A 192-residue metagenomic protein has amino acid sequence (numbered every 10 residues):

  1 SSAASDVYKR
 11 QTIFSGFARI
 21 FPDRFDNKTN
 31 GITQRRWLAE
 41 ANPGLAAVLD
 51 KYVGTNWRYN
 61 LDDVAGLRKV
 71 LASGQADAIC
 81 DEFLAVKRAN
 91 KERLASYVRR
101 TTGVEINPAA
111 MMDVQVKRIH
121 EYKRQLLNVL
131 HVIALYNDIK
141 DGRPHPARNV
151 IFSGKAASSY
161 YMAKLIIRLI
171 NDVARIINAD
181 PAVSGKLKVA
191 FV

Functional and structural regions predicted by a protein language model:
S1-Y8: Short, small-residue-biased leader/transition segments that mark boundaries at the very start of proteins
Q11-T12, I20-N42, D50-K69, Q75-V192: C-terminal amphipathic alpha-helical interaction region
